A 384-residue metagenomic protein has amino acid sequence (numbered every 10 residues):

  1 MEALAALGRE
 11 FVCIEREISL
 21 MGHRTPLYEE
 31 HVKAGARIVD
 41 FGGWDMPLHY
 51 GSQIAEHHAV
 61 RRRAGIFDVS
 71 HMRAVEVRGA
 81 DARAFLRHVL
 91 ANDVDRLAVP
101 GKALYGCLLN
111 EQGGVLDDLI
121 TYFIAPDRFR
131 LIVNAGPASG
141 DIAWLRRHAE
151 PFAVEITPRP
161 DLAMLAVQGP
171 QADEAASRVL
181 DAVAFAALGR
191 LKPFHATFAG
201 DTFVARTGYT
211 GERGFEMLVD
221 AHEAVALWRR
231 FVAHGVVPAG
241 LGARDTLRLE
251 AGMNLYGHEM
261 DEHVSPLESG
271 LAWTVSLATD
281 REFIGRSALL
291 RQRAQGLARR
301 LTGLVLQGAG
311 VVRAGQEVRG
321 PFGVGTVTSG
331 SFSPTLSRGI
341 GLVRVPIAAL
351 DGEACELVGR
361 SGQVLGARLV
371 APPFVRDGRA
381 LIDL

Functional and structural regions predicted by a protein language model:
M1-S19: N-terminal amphipathic/basic-hydrophobic helices that include classical n-h-c signal peptides and signal-anchor
C13-L108, G114-L116, G242: Acidic, proline/glycine-enriched N-terminal capping motif
E17-G42, M46-L48, I54, F123-L384: Conserved, structured C-terminal
V99-G113, T157-L165, P193: Short, glycine/charge-rich beta-strand/loop segments that flank catalytic centers and engage negatively charged groups
L116-L119, L369: Short beta-strand and beta-hairpin "edge-sheet" elements
